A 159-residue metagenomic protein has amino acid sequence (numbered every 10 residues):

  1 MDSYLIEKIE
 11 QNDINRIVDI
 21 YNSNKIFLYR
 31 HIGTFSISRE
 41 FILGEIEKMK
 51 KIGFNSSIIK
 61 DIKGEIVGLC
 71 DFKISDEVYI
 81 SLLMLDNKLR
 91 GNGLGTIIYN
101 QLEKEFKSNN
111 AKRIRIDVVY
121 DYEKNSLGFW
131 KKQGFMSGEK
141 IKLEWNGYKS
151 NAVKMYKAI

Functional and structural regions predicted by a protein language model:
Y4, Q11-I14, V18-R90, T96-Q101 (+3 more regions): Acetyl-CoA-dependent GNAT
I37-S38, Y122-E123, N146-G147: Short secondary-structure capping/turn micro-motifs that flank functional sites
F54, S150-K154: Short hydrophobic/aromatic beta-strand or adjacent loop that forms the aromatic wall/cage of a ligand/substrate-binding
D86-N100, N109, D121-L127, K132: Conserved glycine-rich acetyl-CoA-binding loop
F106-V118: Conserved GNAT acetyl-CoA-binding A-motif
D117-V119, K131, M136-N151: Conserved catalytic-core motifs of GNAT/GCN5-like acyltransferases
